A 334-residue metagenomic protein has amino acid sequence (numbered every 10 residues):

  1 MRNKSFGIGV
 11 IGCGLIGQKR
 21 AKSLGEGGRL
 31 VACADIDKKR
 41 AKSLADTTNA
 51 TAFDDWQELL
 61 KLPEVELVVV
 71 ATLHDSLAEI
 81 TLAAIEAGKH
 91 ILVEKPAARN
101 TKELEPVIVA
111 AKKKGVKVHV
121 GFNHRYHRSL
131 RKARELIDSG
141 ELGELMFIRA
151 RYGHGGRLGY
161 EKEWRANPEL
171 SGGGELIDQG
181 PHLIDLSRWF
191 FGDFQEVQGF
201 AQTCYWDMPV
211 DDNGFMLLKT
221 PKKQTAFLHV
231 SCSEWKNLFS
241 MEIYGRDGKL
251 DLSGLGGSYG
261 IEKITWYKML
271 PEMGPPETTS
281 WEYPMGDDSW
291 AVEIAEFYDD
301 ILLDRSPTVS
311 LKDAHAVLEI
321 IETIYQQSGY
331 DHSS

Functional and structural regions predicted by a protein language model:
M1-R2, L67-V70, P221, E296-S334: C-terminal helix-rich "cap/oligomerization" subdomain common to oxidoreductases
M1-T48: N-terminal Rossmann-like dinucleotide-binding module
T48-A110: Beta-loop-alpha module in the N-terminal Rossmann-like domain of NAD(P)-dependent dehydrogenases, especially those
D54, V93-E94, V118-V120, R149 (+1 more regions): Hydrophobic residues in well-ordered beta-strands that form the structural core
V109-K117, R131-M146, G245, K249: Basic phosphate/pyrophosphate-binding loop/patch that engages nucleotide-derived ligands
N123, E242-K312, S333-S334: C-terminal glycine/acidic-rich active-site capping loop/insertion
H124-D207: Predominantly a Rossmann-like dinucleotide-binding segment in NAD(P)-dependent oxidoreductases
D185-S258, A291-R305: Contiguous beta-strand/loop segments that form the cofactor/metal-binding neighborhood of enzyme cores
